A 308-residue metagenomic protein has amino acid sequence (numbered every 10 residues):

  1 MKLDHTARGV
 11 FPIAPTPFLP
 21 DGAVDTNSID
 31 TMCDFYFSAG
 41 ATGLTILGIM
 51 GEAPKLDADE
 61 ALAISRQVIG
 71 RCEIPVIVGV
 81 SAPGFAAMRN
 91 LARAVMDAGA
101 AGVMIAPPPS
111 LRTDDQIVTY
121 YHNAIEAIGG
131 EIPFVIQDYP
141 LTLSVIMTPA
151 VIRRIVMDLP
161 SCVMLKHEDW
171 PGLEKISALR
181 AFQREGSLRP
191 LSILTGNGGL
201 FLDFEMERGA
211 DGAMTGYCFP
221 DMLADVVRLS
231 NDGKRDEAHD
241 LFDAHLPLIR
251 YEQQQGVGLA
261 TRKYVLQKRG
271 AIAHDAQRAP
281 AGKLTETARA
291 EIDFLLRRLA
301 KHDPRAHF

Functional and structural regions predicted by a protein language model:
K2-S144, L266: Active-site beta->alpha loop and helix N-cap motifs at the rims of alpha/beta catalytic domains
H5-A7, D57-I64, I152-I155, E286-A306: Short alpha-helical interface patches
D25-S28, M32, E60, I64 (+11 more regions): General structural feature for long, well-ordered alpha-helical segments within catalytic domains of soluble enzymes
F37, D203-F308: Structured C-terminal cap/extension of enzyme domains
V76, I132-P133, V163, S187 (+1 more regions): Secondary-structure boundary/capping signal
G129, Y139-Q255: Catalytic alpha/beta core domains of metabolic enzymes, predominantly
